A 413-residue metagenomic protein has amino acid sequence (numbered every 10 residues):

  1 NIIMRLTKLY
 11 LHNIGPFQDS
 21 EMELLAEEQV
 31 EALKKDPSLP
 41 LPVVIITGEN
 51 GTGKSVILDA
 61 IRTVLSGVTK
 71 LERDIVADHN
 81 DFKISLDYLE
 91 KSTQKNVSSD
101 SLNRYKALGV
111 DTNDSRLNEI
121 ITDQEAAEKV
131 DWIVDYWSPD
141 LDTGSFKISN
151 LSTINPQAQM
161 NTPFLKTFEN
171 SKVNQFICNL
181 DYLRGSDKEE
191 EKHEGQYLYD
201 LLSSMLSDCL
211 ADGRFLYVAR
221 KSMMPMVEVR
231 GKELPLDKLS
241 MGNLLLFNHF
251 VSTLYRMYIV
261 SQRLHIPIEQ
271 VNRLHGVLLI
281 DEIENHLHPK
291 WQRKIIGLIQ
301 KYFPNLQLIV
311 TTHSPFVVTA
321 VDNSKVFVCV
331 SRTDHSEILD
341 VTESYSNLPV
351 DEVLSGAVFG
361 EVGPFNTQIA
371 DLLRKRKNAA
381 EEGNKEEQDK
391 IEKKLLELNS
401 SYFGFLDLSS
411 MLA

Functional and structural regions predicted by a protein language model:
N1-L71, M226-P364: Switch/communication elements of ASCE P-loop NTPase nucleotide-binding domains
T47, L58-T122: Conserved P-loop NTP-binding catalytic core
E49, D87, W137-D140: Structured loops at beta-to-helix junctions and adjacent beta-edge loops in soluble globular domains
R104-C209, S355, L373-R376: Coupling/switch segment of ABC-type P-loop NTPase heads
E194-L201, L245, W291, Q368: Soluble or luminal CAZymes and related metallo-dependent hydrolases
D212-V229: Long, charged, glycine-rich C-terminal linkers/tails
E361-A413: C-terminal alpha-helical "lid" subdomain
